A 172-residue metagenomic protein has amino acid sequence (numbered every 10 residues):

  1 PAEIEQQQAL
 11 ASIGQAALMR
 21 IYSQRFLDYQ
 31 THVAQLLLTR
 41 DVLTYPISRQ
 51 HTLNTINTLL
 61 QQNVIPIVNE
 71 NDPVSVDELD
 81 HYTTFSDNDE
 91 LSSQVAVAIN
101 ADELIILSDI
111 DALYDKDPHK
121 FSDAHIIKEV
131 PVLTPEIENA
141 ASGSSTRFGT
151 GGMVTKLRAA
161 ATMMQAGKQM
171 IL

Functional and structural regions predicted by a protein language model:
P1-Q169: Nucleotide/pyrophosphate-binding catalytic subdomain
